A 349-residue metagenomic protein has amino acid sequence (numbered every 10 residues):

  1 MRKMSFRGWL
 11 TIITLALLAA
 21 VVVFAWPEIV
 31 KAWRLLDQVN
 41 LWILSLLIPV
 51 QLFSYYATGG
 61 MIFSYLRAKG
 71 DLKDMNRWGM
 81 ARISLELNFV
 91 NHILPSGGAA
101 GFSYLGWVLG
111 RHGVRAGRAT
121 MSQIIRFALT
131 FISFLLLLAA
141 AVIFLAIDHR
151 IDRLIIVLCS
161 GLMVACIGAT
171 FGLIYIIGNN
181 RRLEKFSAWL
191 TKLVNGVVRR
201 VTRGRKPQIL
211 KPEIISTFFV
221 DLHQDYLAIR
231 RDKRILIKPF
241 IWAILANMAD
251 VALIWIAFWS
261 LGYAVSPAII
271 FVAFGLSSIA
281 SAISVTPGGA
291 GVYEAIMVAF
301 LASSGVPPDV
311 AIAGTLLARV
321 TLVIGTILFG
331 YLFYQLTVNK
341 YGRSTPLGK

Functional and structural regions predicted by a protein language model:
M1-R34, L87-R203, T286, A290-K349: Transmembrane helix-loop-helix hairpins in multi-pass inner-membrane proteins
F6-L10, Q38-L47, L227-I241, I324: Membrane-interface helix starts
W9, L44-I48, R77-R82, I156-M163 (+4 more regions): Hydrophobic alpha-helical transmembrane segments
L18, A57-Y65, L105, D250-A257 (+2 more regions): Hydrophobic/aromatic residues in alpha-helical transmembrane segments
V22, R200-L222: Short, membrane-interfacial amphipathic segments enriched in basic
K31-Q38, L109, F218-R230: A short amphipathic helical element positioned immediately N-terminal to and/or at the very start of a transmembrane
G59-L85, A257-A273: Membrane-embedded helical hairpins/re-entrant loop segments and their flanking transmembrane helices within multi-pass
H223-L276: Transmembrane helical segments that form the transport core of multi-pass membrane transport proteins
